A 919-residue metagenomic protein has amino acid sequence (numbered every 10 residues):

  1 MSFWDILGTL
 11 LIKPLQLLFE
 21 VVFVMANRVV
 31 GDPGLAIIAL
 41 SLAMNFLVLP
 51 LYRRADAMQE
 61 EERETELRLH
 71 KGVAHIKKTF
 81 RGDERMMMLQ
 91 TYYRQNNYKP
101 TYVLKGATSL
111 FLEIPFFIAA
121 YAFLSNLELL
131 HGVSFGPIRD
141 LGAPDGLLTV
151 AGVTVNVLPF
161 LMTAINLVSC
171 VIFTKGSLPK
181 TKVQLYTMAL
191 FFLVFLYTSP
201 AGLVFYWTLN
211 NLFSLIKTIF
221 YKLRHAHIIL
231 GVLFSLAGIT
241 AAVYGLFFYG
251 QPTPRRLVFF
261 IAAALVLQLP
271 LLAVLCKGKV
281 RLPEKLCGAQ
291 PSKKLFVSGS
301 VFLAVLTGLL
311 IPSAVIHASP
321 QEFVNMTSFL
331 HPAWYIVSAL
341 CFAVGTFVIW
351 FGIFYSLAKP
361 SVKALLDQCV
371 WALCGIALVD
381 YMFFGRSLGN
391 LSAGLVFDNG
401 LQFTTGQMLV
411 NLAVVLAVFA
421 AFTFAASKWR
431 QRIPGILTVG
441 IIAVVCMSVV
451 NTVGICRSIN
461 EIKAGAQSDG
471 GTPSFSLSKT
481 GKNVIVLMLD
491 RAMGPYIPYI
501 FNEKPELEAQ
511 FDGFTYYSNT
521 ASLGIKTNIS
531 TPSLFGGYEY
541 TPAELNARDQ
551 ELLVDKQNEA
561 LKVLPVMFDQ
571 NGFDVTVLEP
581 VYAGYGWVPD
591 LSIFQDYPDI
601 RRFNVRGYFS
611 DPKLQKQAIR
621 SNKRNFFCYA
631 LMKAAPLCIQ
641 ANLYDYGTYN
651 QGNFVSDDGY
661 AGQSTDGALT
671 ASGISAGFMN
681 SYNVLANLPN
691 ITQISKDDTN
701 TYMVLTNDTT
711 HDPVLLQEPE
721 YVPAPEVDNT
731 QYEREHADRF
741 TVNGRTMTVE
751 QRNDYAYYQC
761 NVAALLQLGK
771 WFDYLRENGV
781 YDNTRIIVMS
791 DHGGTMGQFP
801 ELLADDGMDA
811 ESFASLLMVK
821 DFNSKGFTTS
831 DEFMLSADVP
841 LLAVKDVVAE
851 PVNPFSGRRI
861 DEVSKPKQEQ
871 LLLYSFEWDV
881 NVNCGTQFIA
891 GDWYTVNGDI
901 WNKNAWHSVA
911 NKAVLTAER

Functional and structural regions predicted by a protein language model:
M1-C287: Helix-loop-helix
D32, G146-T163, I336-T346, T405-V418: Hydrophobic alpha-helical transmembrane segments
G34, L112, A413, L437-I441: Sec-dependent signal peptide hydrophobic core
F46-R53, A122, P159-G176, G345-S361 (+1 more regions): Transmembrane alpha-helical segments in integral membrane proteins
F234-V243, V301-V315: Canonical alpha-helical transmembrane segments of integral membrane proteins
C287-P291, L295-S298, L306-G345, I349-S361 (+2 more regions): Catalytic domains that recognize anionic headgroups
